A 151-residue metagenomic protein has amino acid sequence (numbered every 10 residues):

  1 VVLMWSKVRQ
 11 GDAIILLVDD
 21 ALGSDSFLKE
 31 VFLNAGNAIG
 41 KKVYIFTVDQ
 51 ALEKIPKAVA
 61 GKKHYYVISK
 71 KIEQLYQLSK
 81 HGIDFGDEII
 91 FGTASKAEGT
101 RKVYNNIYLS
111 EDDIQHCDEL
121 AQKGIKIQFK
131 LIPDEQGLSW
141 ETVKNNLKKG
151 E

Functional and structural regions predicted by a protein language model:
V1-G36: Long, hydrophobic N-terminal alpha-helical segment
L3-W5, I55-K57, Q77-K80, Q115-E119: A generic local secondary-structure boundary/capping motif
M4-K7, V31-L33, L52-V59, T93-K96: Short, flexible, solvent-exposed loop/turn segments with mixed acidic/basic and small polar residues
D12, K62-Y65, I125: Short coil/turn segments at beta-strand junctions that form active-site/ligand-binding loops
V18-L22, F46-Q50, I72, G92-K96 (+1 more regions): Short, ordered loop/turn segments at secondary-structure junctions
F32-F46: Glycine-rich phosphate-binding "P-loop"
K42-I90: Ordered, amphipathic secondary-structure segments that act as subunit-interaction surfaces in large macromolecular
H81-G82, G86-E151: Glycine-rich, aromatic-bearing surface loops/beta-hairpins
